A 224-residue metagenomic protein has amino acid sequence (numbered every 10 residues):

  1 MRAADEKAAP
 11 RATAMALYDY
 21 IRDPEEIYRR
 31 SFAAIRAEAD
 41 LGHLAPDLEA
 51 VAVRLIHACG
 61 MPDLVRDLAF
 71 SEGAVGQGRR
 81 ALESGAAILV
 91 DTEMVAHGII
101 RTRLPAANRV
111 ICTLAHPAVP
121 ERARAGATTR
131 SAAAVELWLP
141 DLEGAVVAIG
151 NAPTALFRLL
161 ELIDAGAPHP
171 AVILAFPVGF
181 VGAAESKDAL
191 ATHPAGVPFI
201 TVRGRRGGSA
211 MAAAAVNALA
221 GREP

Functional and structural regions predicted by a protein language model:
M1-A14: N-terminal amphipathic/basic-hydrophobic helices that include classical n-h-c signal peptides and signal-anchor
A14-S84: N-terminal nucleotide/polyanion-binding subdomain common to many enzyme families
V65, A69-A118: Active-site cofactor/substrate anionic-group-binding motifs, chiefly glycine- and Lys/Arg-rich phosphate-binding loops
D91, I173-A175, A215: Buried hydrophobic positions in well-ordered alpha/beta secondary-structure cores of metabolic enzymes
V95-G98, T154-L159, F180-A184, G208-A212: Short glycine/serine/threonine-rich phosphate/pyrophosphate-binding segments that cradle anionic phosphate groups
R103-L142: Long, charge-dense
D141, A155-I173, G182-E185, L190-T192: Feature captures the catalytic cores and cofactor-binding loops of soluble hydro-lyases/lyases that act on carboxylate
A171, V181-P224: C-terminal functional extensions of proteins
